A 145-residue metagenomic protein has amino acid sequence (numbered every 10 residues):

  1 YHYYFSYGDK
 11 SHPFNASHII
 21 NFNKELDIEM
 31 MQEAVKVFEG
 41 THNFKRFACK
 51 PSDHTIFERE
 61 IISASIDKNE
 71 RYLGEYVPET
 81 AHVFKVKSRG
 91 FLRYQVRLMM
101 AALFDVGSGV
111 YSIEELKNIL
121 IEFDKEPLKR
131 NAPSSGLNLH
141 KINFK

Functional and structural regions predicted by a protein language model:
Y1-K145: Structured-RNA-binding interfaces characteristic of tRNA pseudouridine synthases
